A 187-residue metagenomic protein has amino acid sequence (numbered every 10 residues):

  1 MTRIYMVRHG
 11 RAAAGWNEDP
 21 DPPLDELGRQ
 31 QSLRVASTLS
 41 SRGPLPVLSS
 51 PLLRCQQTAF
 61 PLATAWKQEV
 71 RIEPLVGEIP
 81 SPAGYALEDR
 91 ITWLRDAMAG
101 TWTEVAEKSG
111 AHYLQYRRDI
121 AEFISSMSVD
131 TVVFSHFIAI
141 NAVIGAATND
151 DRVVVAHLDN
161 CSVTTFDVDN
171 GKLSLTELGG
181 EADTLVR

Functional and structural regions predicted by a protein language model:
M1, Q68-I72, E78-T92, G145-R187: Acidic, low-complexity terminal tails and accessory targeting/binding regions of phosphate-metabolizing enzymes
T2-E73, T101, V105: Active-site-proximal alpha-helix that buttresses catalytic centers in soluble enzyme cores
I4, V129-I138: Generic beta-sheet signal
A12, A139-I140: Short active-site segment of divalent metal-dependent hydrolases/proteases that encodes the spacing between
S41-G43, I124-V129: Glycine-rich phosphate-binding loop signature in dinucleotide/nucleotide-binding domains
S50-L52, L75, F134-I138: Short, well-ordered beta-to-alpha junction loops that form the rim of enzyme active sites and present histidine/acidic
W93-Q115: Short glycine/proline- and acidic residue-enriched helix-loop micro-motifs that form flexible lids or anion-recognition
